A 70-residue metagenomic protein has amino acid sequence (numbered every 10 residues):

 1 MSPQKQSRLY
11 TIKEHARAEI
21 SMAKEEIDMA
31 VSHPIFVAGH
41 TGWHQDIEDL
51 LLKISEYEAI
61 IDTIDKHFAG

Functional and structural regions predicted by a protein language model:
S2-G70: Extended, charge-rich alpha-helical interface modules
